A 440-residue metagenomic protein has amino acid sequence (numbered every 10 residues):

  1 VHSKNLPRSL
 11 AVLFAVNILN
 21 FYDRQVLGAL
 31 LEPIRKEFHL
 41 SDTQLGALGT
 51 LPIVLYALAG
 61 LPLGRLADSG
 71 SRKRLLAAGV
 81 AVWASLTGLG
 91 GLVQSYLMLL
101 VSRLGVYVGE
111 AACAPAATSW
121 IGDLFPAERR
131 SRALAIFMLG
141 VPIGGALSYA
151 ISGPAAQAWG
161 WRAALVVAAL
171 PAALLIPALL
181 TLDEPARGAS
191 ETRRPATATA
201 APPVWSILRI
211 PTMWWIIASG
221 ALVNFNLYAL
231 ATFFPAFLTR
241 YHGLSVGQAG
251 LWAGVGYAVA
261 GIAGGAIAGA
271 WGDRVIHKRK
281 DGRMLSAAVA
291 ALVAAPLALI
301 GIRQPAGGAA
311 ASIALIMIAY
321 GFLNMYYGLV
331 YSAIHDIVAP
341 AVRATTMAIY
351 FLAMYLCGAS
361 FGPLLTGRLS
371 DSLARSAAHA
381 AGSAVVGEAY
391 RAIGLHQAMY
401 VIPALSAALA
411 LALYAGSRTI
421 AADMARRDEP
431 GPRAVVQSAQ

Functional and structural regions predicted by a protein language model:
H2, A186-I217, Y241, V435: Juxtamembrane intracellular "pre-TM" segments in multi-pass secondary transporters
L27-G28, I210-A266, L323-Y327, Y331 (+1 more regions): Extracytoplasmic gate region of multi-pass secondary transporters
H39, S71, L92-M98, P126 (+1 more regions): Helix-breaking motifs and short loop linkers at transmembrane-helix boundaries and internal kinks in secondary membrane
L58-Q94: Conserved MFS/SLC helix-loop-helix module at the cytosolic interface between two early adjacent transmembrane helices
R74-G88, G282-A298: Structural signature of the two symmetry-related core transmembrane helices
S102-P142: Cytoplasmic helix-loop-helix junction between adjacent transmembrane helices in 12-TM secondary transporters
F137-E184: Helix-loop-helix hairpin linking two adjacent transmembrane segments in secondary transporters
A163-L180, Q397-A415: Symmetry-related core transmembrane helices of the 12-TM Major Facilitator Superfamily/SLC fold
